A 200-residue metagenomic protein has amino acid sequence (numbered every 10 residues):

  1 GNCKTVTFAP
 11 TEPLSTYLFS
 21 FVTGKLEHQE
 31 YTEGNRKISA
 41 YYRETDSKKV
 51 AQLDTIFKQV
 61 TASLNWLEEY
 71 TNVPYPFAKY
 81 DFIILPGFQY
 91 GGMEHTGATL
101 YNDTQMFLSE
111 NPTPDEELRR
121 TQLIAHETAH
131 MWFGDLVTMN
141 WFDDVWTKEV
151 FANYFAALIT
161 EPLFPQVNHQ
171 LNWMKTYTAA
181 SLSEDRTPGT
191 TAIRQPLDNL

Functional and structural regions predicted by a protein language model:
G1-K58: Non-catalytic architectural context of zinc metalloproteases
F8, A40-L200: Hydrophobic alpha-helical and helix-loop surface patches within well-folded domains that function as non-catalytic
